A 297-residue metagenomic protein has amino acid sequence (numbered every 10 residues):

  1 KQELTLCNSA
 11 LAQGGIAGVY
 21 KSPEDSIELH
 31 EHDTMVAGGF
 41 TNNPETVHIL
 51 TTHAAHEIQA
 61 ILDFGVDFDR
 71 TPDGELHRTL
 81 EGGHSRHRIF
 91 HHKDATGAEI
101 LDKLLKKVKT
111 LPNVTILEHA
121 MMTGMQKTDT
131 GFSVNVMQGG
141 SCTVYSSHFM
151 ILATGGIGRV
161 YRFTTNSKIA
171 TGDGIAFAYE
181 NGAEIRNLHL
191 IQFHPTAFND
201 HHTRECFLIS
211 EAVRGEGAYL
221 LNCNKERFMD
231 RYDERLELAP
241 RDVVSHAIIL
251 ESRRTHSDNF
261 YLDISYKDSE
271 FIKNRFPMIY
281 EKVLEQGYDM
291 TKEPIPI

Functional and structural regions predicted by a protein language model:
K1-I16, S22-E24: Glycine-rich FAD pyrophosphate-binding loop
G18-L50: Glycine-rich active-site loop/strand segments that organize a redox cofactor
A37-H77: Rossmann-like flavin
N42-A55, R88-K106, L117, T164-G172 (+2 more regions): Short beta-strand to alpha-helix junction loop
L62-S141, A153, A197-D200: Conserved redox-cofactor binding core of oxidoreductases
E118, T123-M137, R275-I297: A glycine-rich dinucleotide-binding beta-alpha-beta segment and adjacent secondary-structure elements that constitute
V144-G155, A178, K225: Short hydrophobic core segments
F177, A183-I295: An anion/pyrophosphate-binding glycine-rich loop and adjacent beta-alpha core in soluble alpha-beta enzymes
